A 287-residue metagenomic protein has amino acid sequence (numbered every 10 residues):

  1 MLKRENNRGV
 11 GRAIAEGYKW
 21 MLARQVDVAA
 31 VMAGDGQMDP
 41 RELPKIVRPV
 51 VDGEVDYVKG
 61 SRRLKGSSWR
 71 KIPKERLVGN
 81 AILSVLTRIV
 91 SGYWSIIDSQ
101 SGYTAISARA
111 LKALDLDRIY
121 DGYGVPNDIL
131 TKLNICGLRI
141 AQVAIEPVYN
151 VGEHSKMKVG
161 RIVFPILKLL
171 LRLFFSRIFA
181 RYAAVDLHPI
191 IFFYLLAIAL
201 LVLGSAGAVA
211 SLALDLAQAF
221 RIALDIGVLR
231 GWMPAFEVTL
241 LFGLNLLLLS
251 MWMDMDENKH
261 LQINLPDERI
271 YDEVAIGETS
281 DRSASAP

Functional and structural regions predicted by a protein language model:
L2-R24, V28, P40-Y123, Y149-F164: Acceptor/aglycone-binding surface of glycosyltransferases and processive sugar-polymer synthases
K3, G34-Q37, R282-A284: N-terminal cationic amphipathic segment used for targeting or macromolecule association
V10-R12, Y18, D35, S61 (+7 more regions): Gly/Ser/Thr-rich helix-start
G11-I14, G36-R41, G66-R70, S91-D98 (+4 more regions): Low-complexity, flexible helical/coil segments
G17, D35, V58-S61, L86 (+6 more regions): Generic structural signal for conserved hydrophobic packing positions in ordered secondary structure
R118-P287: Hydrophobic helical membrane-anchoring modules
